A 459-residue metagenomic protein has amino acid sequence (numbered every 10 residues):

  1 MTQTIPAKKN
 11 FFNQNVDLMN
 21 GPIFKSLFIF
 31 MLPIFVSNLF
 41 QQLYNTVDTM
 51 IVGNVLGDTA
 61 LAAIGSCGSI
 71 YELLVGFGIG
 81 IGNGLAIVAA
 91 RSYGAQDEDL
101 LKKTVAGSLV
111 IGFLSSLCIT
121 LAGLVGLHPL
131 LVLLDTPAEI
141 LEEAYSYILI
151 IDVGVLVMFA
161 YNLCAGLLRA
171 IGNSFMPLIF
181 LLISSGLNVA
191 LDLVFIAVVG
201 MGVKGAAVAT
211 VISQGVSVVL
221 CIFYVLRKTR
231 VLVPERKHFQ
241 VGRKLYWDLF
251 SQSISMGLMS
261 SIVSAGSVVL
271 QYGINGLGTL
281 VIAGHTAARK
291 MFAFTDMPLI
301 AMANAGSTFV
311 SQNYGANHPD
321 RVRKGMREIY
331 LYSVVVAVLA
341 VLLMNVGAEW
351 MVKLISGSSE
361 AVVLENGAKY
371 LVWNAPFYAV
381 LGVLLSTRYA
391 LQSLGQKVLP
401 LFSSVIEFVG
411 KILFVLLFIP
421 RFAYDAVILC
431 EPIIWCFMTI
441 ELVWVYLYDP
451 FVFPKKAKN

Functional and structural regions predicted by a protein language model:
M1-M31, A89-L156, V198-I254, V310-F377 (+1 more regions): Short alpha-helical transmembrane segments in multi-pass integral membrane proteins
N20, F24-L43, V47, I70-F77 (+7 more regions): Residue-level signal for short hydrophobic patches within transmembrane helices of multi-pass membrane transporters
I29-D48, I150, Y161, S184 (+4 more regions): Transmembrane helical elements of multi-pass membrane transporters/channels
I34, N38, M50, I87 (+17 more regions): Transmembrane alpha-helix boundary and packing residues in multipass membrane permease domains and related
L39, L43-A62, L131-A138, V194-M201 (+5 more regions): Helix-terminus/linker motif at the lipid-water interface of multi-pass membrane proteins
D58-S69, A144, I148, A207 (+2 more regions): Small-residue hotspots at the loop-to-helix junctions and early N-terminal turns of transmembrane alpha-helices
L61-L121, M158-P177, G284-A348, L381-G395 (+1 more regions): Small-residue-rich hydrophobic transmembrane alpha-helices
G82, I151-R169, P177-N188, A206-V219 (+4 more regions): Short runs within selected transmembrane alpha-helices of multi-pass transporters and secretion channels
